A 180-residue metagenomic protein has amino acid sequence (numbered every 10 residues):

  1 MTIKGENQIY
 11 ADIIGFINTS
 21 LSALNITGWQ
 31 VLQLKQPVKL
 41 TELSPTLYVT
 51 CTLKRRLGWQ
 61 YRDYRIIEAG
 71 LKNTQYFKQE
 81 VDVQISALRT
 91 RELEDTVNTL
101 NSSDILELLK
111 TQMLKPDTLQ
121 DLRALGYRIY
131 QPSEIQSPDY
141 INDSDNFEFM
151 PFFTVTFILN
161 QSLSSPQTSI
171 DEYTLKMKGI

Functional and structural regions predicted by a protein language model:
M1-G70, G179-I180: Small/polar-rich, solvent-exposed N-terminal microdomains that initiate assembly or binding
L57-W59, L93-D95, Q161-S165: Residue-level signal for secondary-structure boundary sites
L71-N73, D143: Outer-membrane beta-barrel proteins
Q75-D95, L109, E148-L159: Oligomerization/assembly interface segments of phage tail-like spikes and tubes
L100-K110: Short, well-ordered alpha-helical segments
T111-S162: Acidic-leaning, charged glycine-interspersed low-complexity segments
S169-I180: Short, cationic low-complexity segments
